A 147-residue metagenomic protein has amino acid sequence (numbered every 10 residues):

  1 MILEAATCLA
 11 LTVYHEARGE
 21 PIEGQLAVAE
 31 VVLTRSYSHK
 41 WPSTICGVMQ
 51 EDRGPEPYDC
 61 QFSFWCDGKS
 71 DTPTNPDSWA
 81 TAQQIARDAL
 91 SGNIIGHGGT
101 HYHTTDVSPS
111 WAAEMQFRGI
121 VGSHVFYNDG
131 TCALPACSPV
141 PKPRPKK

Functional and structural regions predicted by a protein language model:
I2-K147: Bacterial extracytoplasmic/cell-wall-associated proteins, especially those involved in peptidoglycan
